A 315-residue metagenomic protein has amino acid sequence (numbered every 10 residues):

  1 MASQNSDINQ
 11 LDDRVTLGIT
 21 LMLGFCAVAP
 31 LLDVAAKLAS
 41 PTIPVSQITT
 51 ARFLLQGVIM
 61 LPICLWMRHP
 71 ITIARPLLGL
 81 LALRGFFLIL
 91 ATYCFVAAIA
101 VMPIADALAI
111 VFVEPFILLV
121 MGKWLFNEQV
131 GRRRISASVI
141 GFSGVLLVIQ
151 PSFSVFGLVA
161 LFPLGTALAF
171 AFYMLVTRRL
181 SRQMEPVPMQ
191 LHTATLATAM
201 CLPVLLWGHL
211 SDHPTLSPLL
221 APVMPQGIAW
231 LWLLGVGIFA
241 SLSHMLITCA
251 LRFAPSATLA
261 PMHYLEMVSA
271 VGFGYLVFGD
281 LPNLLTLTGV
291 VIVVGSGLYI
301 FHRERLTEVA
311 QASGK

Functional and structural regions predicted by a protein language model:
A2, L17-T20, I43-L90, A169-V176 (+1 more regions): Transmembrane alpha-helices of multi-pass small-molecule transport proteins
D7-N9, G57-P76, V145-V155, T198-I228: Membrane-interface helix-cap regions at the ends of transmembrane helices in multi-pass membrane proteins
T16-G24, C64, P70-V96, L158-L164 (+1 more regions): Loop-to-transmembrane-helix transition segments
C26-L31, L61, G85-Y93, P115-V120 (+7 more regions): Hydrophobic/small/kink-forming positions within alpha-helical transmembrane segments of polytopic membrane proteins
K37, V45, V155-P214, P218-M224 (+1 more regions): Transmembrane alpha-helical segments that form core, pore/gating elements of small-molecule transporters/exporters
A51, L108-V113, L180-L196, S241-Y275: Helix-helix packing/entry segments at the starts of transmembrane helices
P115-S136, V268-L287: C-terminal transmembrane-helix exit sites in multi-pass transporters
R133-Q150, L285-E304: Hydrophobic transmembrane alpha-helices of multi-pass small-molecule transport proteins
